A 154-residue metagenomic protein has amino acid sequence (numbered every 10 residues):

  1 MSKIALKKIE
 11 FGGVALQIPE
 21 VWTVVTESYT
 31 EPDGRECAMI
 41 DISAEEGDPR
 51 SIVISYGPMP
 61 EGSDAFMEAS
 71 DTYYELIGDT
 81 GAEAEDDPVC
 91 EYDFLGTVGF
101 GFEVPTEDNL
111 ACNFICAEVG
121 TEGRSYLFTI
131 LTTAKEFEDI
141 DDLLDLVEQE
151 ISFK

Functional and structural regions predicted by a protein language model:
M1-K7, R35-M39, D93-E103: Short, hydrophobic/aromatic-rich segments at coil-to-beta transitions
I4, G12-E68, N109: Secretory pathway targeting signatures of secreted, lumenal, and periplasmic proteins
I4-K8, G13, D87-V89, C116: Short, acidic/polar N-cap/turn motifs at the starts of alpha helices
A5-K8, F102, N113, E138 (+1 more regions): Acidic/histidine-enriched, beta-strand-rich ligand/metal-binding domains
L16, T97-G99, Y126: Short, isolated positions in well-ordered beta-strands
W22, Y126-K154: Surface-exposed amphipathic alpha-helical segments
G57-P60, L76, L131-K135: Short, solvent-exposed aromatic-acidic interface loops
S70-T121: Signature of long, low-cysteine stretches enriched in small and polar/charged residues
